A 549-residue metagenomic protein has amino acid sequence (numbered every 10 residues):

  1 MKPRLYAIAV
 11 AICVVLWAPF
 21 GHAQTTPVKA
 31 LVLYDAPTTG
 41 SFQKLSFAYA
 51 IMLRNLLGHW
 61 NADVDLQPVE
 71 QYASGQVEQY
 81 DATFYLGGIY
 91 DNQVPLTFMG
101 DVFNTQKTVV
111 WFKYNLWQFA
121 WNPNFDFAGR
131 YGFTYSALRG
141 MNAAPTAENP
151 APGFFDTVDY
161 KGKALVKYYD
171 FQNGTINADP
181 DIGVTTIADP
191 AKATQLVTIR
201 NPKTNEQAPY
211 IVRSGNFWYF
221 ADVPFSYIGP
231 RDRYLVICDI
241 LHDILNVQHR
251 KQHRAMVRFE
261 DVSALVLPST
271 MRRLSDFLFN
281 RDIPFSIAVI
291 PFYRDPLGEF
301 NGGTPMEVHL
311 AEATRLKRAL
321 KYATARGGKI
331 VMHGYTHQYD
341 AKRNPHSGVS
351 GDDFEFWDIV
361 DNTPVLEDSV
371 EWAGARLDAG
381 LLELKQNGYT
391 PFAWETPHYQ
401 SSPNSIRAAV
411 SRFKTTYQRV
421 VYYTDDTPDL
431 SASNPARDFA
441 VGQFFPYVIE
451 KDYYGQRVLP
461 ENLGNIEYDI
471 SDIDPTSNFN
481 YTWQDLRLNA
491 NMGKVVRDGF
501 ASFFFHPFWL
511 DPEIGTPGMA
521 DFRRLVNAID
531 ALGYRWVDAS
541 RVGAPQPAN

Functional and structural regions predicted by a protein language model:
L31, G40-F119, L297-G298: Helical hinge/lid and interdomain linker segments adjacent to catalytic or ligand-binding clefts that mediate domain
L66, L241-K251, S269, R273-D295 (+4 more regions): C-terminal domain-boundary segment and adjacent tail
Y85, I89-Y169: A glycine-rich, often tryptophan-bearing local segment used as a flexible ligand/cofactor-contacting loop or short
W117-F119, P123, P284-P403, D498-P507 (+1 more regions): Metal-dependent polysaccharide deacetylase catalytic core of the NodB/CE4 family, i.e., the active-site-bearing domain
A144-G215: Catalytic beta-strand/loop cores that center a nucleophilic Ser/Cys/Thr and support acyl-enzyme chemistry
T198-R254: Non-catalytic propeptide/linker segments at domain boundaries
R254-A264, P268, E371, D378-A393 (+1 more regions): Catalytic grooves of carbohydrate-active enzymes
P364-Y453: Catalytic domains of cell-wall/extracellular-matrix polysaccharide-remodeling enzymes, centered on de-N-acetylation
